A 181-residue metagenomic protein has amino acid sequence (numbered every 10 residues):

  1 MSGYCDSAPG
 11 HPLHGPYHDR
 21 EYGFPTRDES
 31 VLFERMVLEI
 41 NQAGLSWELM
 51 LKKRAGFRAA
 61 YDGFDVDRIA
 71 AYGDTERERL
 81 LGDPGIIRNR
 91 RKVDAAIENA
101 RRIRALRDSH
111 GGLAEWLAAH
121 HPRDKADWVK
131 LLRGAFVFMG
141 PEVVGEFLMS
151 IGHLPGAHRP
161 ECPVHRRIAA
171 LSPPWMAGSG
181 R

Functional and structural regions predicted by a protein language model:
M1-R181: HhH-family (HhH-GPD) DNA N-glycosylase catalytic core used in base-excision repair
